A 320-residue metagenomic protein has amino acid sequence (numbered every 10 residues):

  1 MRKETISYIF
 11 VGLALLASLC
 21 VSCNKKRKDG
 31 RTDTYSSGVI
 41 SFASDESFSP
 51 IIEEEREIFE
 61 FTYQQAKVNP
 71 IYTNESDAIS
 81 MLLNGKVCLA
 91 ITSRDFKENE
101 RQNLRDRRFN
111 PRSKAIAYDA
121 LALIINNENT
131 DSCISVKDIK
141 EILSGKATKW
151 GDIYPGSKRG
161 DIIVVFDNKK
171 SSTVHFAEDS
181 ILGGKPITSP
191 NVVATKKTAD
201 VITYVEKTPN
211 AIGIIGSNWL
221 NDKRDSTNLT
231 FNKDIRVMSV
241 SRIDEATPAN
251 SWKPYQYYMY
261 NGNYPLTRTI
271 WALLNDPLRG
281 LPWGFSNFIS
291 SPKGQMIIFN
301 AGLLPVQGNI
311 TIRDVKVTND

Functional and structural regions predicted by a protein language model:
M1-S7, K97, K149, S291: Serine/threonine-rich low-complexity intrinsically disordered regions
M1-V21: Sec-dependent bacterial lipoprotein signal peptides
L16, E57-F59, Q102: Hydrophobic alpha-helical segments
C23-Q64, V68-I71, E75-S76, S80-L83 (+2 more regions): Exported/periplasmic ABC-transporter solute-binding proteins
S76-R107, K223-D225: Pocket-flanking alpha-helical
I91-K114, R242-W252, Y257-Y258: Acidic, polar ligand-binding/catalytic clefts
